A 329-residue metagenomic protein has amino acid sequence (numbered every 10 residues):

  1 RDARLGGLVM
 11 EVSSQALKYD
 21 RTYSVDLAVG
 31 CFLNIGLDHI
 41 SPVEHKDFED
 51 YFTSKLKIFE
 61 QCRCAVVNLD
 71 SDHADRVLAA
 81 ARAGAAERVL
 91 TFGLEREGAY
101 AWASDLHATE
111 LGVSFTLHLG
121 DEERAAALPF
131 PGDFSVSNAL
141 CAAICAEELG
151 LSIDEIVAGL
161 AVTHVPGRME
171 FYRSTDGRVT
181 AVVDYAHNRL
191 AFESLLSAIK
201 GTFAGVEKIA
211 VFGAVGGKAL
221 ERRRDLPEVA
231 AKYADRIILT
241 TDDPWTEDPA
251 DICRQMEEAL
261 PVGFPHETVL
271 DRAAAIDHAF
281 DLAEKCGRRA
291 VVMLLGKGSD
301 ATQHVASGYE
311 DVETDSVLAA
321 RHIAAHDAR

Functional and structural regions predicted by a protein language model:
D2-G6, K18, A28-A181, E257-L260 (+1 more regions): Acidic, Mg2+-coordinating active-site environments of NTP-dependent enzymes
R4-K18, T22, G287-R288: Glycine-rich phosphate-binding loop used to anchor ATP phosphates in small-molecule kinases, encompassing both
S13-A16, S71-D72, A191, A273: Short beta->alpha connector loops
K18-R21, S41-P42, D75-L78, L220-E221 (+2 more regions): Short glycine-/acidic-enriched loop or helix-start segments at secondary-structure transitions that form or flank
T22-G36, G205-V211: Inter-motif core of Ras-like GTPase G domains
A85-R88, C141-G167, F171-R329: ATP-dependent carboxylate-amine ligase
